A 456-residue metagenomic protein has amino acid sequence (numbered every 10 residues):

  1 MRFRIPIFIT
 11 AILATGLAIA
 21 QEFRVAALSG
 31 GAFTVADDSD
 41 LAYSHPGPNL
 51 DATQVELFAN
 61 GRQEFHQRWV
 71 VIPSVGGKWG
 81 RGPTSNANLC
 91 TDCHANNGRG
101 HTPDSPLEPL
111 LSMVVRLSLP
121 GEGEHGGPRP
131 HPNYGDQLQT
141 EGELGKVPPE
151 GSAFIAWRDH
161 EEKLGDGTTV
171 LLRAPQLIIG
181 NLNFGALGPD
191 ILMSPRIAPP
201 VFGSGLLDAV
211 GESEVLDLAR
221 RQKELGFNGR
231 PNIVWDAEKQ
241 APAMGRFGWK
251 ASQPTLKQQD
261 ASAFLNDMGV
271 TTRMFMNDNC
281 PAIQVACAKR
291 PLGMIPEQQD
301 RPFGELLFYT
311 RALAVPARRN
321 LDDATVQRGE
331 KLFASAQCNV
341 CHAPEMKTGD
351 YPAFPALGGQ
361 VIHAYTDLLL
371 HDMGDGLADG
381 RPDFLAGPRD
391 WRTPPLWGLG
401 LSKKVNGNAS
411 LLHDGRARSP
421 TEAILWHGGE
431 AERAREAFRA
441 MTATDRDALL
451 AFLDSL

Functional and structural regions predicted by a protein language model:
M1-F8: Bacterial N-terminal signal peptides that target proteins for export
I19-L456: Periplasmic c-type cytochrome electron-transfer domains
